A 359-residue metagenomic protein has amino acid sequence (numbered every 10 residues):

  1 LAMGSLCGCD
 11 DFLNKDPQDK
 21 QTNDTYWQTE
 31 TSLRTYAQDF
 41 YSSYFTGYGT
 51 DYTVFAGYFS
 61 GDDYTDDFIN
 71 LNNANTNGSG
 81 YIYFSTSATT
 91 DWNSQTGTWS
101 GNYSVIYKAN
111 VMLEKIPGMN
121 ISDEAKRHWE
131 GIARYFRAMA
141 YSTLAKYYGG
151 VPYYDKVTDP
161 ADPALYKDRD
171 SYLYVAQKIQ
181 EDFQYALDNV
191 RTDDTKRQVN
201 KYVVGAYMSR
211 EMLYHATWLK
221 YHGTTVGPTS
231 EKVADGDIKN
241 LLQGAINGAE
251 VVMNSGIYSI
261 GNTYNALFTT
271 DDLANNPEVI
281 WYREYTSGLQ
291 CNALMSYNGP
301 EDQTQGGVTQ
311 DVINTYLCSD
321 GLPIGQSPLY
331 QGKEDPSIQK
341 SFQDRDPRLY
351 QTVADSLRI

Functional and structural regions predicted by a protein language model:
L1-M3: Sec-dependent N-terminal signal peptides
S5-G8: C-terminal motif of bacterial Sec signal peptides marking the signal peptidase cleavage site
D10-S79, L113, V151, Q184-Y185 (+2 more regions): An aromatic- and glycine-enriched ligand-binding surface/loop that stacks and positions planar moieties
D16, A145-K156: Short, well-structured active-site flanking segments
D19-T22, A88, K156-P163: Short linear capping/connector segments at secondary-structure termini
E30-G49, L71-Y148, D162-Q198, I338 (+2 more regions): Conserved, well-structured interaction surfaces
I116, K156-V157, R283-E284: Active-site-proximal beta-strand/loop segments in catalytic clefts of secreted hydrolases
A133, A140, V204-A206, E211: The tetratricopeptide repeat
